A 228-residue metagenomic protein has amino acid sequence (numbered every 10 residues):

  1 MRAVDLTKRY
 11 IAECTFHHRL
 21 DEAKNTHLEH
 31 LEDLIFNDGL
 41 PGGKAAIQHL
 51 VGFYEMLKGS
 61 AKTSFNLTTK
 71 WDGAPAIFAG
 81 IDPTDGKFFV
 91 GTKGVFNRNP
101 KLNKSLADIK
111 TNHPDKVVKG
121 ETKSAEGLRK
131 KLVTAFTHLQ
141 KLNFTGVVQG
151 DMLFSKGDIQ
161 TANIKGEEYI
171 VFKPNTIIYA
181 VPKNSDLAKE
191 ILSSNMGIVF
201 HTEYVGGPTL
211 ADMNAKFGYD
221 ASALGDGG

Functional and structural regions predicted by a protein language model:
M1-E22: Intrinsically disordered, compositionally biased, charge-dense segments
E22-F65, K70-P75, A79-G228: Core nucleotide-handling region used for phosphoryl-transfer chemistry
